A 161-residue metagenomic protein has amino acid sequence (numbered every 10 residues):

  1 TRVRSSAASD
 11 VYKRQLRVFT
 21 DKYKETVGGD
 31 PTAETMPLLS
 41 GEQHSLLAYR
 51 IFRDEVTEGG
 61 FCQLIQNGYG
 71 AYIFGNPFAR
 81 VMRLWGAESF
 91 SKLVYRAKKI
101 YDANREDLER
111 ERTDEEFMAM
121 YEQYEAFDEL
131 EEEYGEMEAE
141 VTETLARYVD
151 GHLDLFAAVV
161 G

Functional and structural regions predicted by a protein language model:
T1-A8, Y12: Single conserved hydrophobic/aromatic residue that forms the stacking wall/gate of nucleotide- or nucleobase-binding
Y12-Q15, G86: Short, low-complexity export/processing leader segments characterized by acidic and small residues
L16-K24: N-terminal, charge-rich interaction modules
Y23, A33-F74: Canonical BTB/POZ domain core
D30: His/Asp/Glu-rich acidic catalytic environments and adjacent acidic regulatory segments
L64-A103, D107-R110: Amphipathic alpha-helical packing elements
K99, A103-G161: BTB/POZ-protein C-terminal extensions
